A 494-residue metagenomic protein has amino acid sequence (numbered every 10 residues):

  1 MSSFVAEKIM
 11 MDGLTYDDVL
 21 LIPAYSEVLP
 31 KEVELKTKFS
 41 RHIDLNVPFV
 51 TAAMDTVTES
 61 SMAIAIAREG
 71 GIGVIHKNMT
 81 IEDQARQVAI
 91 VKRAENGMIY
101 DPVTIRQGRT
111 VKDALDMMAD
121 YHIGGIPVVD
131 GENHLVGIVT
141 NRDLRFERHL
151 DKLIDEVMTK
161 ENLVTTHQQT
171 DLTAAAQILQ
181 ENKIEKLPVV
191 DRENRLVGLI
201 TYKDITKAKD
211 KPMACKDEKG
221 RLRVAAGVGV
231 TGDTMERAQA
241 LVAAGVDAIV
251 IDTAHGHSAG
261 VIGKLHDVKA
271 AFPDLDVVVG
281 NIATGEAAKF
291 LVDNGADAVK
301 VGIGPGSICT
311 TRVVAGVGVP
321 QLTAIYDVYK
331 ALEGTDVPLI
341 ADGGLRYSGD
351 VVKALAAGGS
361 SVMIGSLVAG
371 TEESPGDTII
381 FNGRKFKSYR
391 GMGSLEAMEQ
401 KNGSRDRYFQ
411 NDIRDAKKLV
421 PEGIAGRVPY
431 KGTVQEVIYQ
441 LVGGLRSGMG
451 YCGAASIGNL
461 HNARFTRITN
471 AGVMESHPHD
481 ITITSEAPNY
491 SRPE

Functional and structural regions predicted by a protein language model:
M1-Y25, I105-R106, H167, G227 (+2 more regions): Alpha/beta catalytic cores of nucleotide-metabolism and tRNA/nucleoside-modifying enzymes
K31, T80-A89, E147-D151, R195-C215 (+5 more regions): Active-site-adjacent beta->alpha loops and helix N-cap segments on the catalytic face of soluble alpha/beta enzymes
V33-N46, A52-M54, D83-Y121, V128-D130 (+5 more regions): Bateman/CBS regulatory modules and CBS-like beta-alpha motifs in cytosolic regions of diverse proteins
D44-T51, G97-P102, D217-G227, V268-A283 (+2 more regions): Short beta-strand/loop segments at the ligand-binding rim of alpha/beta enzyme cores
S61-I64, M235-A244, V277, A283-V301 (+2 more regions): Catalytic cores of alpha/beta
R68-D83, V246-S258, D297-A315, L345-I379: Glycine-rich phosphate-binding active-site loops on the catalytic face of alpha/beta enzymes
V74-N78, T104-I105, G125-P127, T165-T166 (+6 more regions): Catalytic beta/alpha-barrel core
I75-T80, I123, P127, H134-L150 (+4 more regions): Short beta->alpha transition motifs characteristic of CBS
